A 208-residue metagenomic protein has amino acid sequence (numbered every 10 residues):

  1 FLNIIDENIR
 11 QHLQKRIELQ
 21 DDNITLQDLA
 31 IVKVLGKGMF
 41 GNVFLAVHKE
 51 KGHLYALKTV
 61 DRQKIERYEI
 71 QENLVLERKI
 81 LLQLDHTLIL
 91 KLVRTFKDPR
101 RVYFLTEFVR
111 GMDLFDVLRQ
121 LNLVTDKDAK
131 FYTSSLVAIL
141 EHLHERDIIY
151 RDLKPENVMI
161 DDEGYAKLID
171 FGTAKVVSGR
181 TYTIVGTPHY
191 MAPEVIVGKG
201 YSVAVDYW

Functional and structural regions predicted by a protein language model:
N42: Conserved N-lobe ATP-binding subsite of Hanks-type protein kinase domains, especially the beta3 VAIK lysine
T59-L84: Conserved N-lobe beta3->alphaC-helix segment of eukaryotic protein kinase catalytic domains
T95: Activation-segment/catalytic-loop signature of the eukaryotic protein kinase fold
R100-D113: Conserved short submotifs of the Hanks-type protein kinase catalytic core that shape the nucleotide-binding pocket
F115-V124: AlphaC helix of the protein kinase catalytic domain
Y132-T133: Activation segment signature within eukaryotic-like protein kinase domains
D206: Conserved catalytic-loop aspartate of Hanks-type protein kinases
